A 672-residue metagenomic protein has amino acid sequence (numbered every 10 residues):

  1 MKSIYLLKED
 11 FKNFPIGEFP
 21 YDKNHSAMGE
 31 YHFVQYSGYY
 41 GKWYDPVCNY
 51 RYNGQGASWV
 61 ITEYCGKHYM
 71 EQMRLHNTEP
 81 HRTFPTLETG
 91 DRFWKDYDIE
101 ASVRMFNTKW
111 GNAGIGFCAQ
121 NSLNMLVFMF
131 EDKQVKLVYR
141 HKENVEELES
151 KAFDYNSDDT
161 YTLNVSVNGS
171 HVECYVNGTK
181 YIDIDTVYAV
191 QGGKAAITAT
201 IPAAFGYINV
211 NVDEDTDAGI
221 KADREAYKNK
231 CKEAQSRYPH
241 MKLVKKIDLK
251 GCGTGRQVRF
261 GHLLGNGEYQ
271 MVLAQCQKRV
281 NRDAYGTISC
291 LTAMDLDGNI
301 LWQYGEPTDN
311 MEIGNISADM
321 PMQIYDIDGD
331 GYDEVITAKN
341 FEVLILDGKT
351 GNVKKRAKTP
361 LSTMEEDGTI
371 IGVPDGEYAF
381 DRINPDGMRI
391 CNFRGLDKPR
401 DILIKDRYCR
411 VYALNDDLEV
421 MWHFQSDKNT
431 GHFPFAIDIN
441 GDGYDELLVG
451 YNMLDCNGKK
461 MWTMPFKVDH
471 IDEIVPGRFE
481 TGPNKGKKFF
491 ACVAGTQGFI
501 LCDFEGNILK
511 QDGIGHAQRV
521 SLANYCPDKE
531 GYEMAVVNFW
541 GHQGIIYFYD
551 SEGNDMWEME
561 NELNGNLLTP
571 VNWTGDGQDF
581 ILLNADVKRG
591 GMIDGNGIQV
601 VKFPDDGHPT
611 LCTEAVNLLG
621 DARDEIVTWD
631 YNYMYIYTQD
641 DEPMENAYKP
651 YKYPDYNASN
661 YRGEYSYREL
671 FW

Functional and structural regions predicted by a protein language model:
M1-N53, E63, K67, L148-S150 (+3 more regions): Beta-propeller-forming repeat regions
F11, I99-A101, D159-N168, V172-C174: Short tryptophan-centered beta-strand motifs in secreted/extracellular beta-sheet-rich domains of glycan-recognition
C65-V138: Secretory/extracellular carbohydrate-interaction modules and structurally similar beta-sandwich "look-alikes"
P85-D91, E149-Y155, A195: Beta-strand-rich interaction surfaces with strong enrichment in secreted/lumenal proteins
R104-T108, S170, L263: Short solvent-exposed strand-capping/beta-turn motif centered on an Asx-Ser/Thr pair
K142-T162: Short, aromatic/His-centered strand-loop micro-motif at the edge of beta-sheets
I184-G206: Flexible glycan-contacting loops in extracellular carbohydrate-active proteins
